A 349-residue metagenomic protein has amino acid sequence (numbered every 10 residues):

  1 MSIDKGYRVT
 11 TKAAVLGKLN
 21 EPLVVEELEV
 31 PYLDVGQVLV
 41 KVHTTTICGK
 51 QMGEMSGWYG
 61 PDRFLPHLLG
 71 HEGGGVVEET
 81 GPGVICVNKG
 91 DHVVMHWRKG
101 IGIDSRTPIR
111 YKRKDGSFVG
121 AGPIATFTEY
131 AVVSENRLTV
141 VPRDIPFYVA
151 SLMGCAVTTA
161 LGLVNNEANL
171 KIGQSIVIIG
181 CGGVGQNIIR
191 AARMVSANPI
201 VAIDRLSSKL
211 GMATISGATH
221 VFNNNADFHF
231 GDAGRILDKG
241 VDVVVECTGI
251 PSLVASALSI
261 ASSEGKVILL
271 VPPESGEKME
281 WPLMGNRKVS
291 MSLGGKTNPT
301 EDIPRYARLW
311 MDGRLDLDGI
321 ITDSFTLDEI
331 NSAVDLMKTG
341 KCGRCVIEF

Functional and structural regions predicted by a protein language model:
S2-V9, A255-S259, T300-F349: C-terminal hydrophobic helical "lid"/dimerization subdomain of Rossmann-like NAD(P)H-dependent oxidoreductases
P31-T45, W58-I103, P142-D144: Glycine-rich beta-strand-centered segment in the early N-terminal region that forms part of a ligand/cofactor-binding
K41, K99-I179: NAD(P)H dinucleotide-binding glycine-rich loop of Rossmann-like/cofactor-binding domains, especially the beta1-alpha1
E72, V76, D91-H92, Y130 (+3 more regions): Residue-level marker of beta-strand positions
R143-A226, G231-D232: Mid-domain Rossmann-like dinucleotide-binding core that forms the NAD(H)/NADP(H) cofactor-binding site
A233-V241: A short acidic, Gly/Pro-enriched loop at the edge of an enzyme's catalytic core that lines a small-molecule cofactor
P251-R314, F349: Glycine-rich phosphate-binding loop and adjacent beta-alpha segment of Rossmann(oid) nucleotide-cofactor-binding
